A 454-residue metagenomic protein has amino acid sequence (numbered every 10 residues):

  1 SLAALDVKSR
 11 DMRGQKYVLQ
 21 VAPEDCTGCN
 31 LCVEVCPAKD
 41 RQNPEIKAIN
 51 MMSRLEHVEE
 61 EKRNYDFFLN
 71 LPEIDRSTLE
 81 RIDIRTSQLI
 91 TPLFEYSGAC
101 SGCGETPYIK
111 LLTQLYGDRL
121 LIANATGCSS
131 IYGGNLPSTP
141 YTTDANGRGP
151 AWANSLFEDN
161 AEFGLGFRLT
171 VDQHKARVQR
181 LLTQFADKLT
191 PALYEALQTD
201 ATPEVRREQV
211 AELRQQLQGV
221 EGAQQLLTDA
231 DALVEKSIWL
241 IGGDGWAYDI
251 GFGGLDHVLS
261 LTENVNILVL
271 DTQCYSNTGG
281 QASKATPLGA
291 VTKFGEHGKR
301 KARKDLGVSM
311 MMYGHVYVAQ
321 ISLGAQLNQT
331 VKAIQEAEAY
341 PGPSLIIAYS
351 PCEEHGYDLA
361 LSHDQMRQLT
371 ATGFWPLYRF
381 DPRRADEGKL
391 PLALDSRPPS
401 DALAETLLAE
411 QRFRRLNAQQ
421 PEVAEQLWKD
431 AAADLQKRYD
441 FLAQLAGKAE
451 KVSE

Functional and structural regions predicted by a protein language model:
S1, A22, L31-E56, L79 (+4 more regions): Iron-sulfur cluster-binding cysteine motifs and their immediate structural context in ferredoxin-like electron-transfer
L2-G28, I49-V58, I84-S97, L226 (+2 more regions): Ferredoxin-like iron-sulfur electron-transfer modules
Q15-Q20, C26, I131, L233 (+2 more regions): Amphipathic alpha-helical packing elements
C26, T86-I90, F94-T126, S130-P137 (+2 more regions): N-terminal amphipathic, basic-rich helices that act as targeting or association modules
T86-T91, E95-A99, S155-L169, A176-K188 (+4 more regions): Conserved thiamine diphosphate
Y132-G133, T142, G219-V220, Q225-S344 (+3 more regions): Thiamine diphosphate
P137-P150, T330-V423, D430, A443 (+1 more regions): Glycine/aspartate-rich loop-and-adjacent alpha/beta segment that forms the canonical ThDP
T170, H174-V220, A432, Y439 (+1 more regions): Low-complexity, highly charged intrinsically disordered N-terminal segments that act as targeting/localization
